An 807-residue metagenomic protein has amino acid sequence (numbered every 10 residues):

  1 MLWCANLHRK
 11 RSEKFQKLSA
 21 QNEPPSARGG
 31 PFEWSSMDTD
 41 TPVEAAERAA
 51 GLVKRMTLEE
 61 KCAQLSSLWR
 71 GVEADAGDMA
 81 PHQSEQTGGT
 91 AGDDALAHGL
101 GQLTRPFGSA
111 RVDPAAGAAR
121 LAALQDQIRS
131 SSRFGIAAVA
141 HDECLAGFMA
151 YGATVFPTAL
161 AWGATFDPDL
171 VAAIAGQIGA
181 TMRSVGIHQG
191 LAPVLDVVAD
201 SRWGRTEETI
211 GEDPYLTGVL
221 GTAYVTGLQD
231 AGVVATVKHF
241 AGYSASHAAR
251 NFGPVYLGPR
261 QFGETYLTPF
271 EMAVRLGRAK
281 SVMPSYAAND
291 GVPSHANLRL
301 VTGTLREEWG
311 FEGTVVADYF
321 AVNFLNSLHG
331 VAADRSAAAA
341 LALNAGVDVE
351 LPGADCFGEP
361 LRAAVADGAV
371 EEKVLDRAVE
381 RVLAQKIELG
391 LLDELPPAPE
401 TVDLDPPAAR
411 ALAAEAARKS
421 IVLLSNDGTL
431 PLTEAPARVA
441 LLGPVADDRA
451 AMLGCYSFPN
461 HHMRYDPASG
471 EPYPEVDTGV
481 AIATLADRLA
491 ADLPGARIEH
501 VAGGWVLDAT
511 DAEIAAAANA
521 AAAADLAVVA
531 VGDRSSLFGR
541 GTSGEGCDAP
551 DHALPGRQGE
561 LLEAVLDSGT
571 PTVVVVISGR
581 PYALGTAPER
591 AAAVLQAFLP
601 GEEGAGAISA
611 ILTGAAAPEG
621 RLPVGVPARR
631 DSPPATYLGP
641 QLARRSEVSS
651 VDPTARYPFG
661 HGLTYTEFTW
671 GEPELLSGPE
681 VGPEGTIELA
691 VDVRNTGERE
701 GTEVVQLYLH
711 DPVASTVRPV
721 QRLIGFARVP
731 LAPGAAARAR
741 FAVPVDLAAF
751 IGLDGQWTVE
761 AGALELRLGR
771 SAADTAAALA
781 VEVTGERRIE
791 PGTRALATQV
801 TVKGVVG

Functional and structural regions predicted by a protein language model:
R9-K17, Q21: Charged/polar low-complexity intrinsically disordered segments
Q16, R28-I751, A761-A772, R794 (+1 more regions): Glycoside hydrolase catalytic-domain context in secreted enzymes
W757-T758: Surface-exposed, short loops/turns at beta-strand junctions within beta-sandwich domains
D774-E790: Short beta-strand elements
